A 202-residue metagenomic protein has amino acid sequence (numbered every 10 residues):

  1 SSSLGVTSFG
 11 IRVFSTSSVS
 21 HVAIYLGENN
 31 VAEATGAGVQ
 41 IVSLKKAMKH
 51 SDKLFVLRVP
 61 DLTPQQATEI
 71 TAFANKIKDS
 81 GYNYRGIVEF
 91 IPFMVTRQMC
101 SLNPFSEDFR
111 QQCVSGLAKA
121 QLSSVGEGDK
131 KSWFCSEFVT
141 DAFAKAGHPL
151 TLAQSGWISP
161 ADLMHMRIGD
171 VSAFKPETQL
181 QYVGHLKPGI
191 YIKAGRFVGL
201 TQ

Functional and structural regions predicted by a protein language model:
S1-Q202: Cysteine-nucleophile amide-bond enzymes
